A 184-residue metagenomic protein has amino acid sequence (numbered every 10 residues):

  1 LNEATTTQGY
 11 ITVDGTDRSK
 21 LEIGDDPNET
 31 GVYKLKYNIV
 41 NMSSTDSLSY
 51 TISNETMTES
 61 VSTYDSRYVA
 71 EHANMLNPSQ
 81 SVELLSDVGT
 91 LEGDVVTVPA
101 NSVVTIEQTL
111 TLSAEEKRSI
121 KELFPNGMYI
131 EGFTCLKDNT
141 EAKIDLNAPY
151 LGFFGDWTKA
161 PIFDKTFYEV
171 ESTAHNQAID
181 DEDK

Functional and structural regions predicted by a protein language model:
N2-D46, S53, I162-D183: Beta-sheet-dominated interaction scaffolds and their linkers
G9-S19, T45-I120: Surface-exposed binding patches on compact interaction domains or structured appendages
D25-P27, V96, E122: Outer-membrane beta-barrel proteins
V32, V103, G127-E131: Extracellular Ig-like/FN3 beta-sandwich strand-entry sites
K36, S49, V95, D145-L151: Well-ordered beta-strand positions in beta-sheet-rich domains
I39-N41, L110, L136: Hydrophobic beta-strand positions in extracellular immunoglobulin-like domains
T105-E107, R118, I144-P149, Q177-E182: Gly/Pro-rich, tryptophan- and cysteine-flecked surface segments typical of secreted/extracellular proteins
S113-A160: Terminal connector regions
